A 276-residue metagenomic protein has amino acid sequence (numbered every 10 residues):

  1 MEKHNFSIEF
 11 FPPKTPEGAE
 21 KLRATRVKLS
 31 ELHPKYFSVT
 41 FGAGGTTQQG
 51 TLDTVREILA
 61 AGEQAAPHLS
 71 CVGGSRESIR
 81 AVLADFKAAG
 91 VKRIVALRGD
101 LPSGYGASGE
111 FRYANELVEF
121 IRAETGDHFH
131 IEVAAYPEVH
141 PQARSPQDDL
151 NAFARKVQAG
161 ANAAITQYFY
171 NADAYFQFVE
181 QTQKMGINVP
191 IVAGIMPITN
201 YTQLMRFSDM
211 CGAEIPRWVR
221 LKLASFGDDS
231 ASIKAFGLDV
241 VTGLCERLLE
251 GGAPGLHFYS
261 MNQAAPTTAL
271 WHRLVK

Functional and structural regions predicted by a protein language model:
M1, R26-E31, L52-G62, L83-V91 (+3 more regions): Acidic (Asp/Glu)-rich catalytic clusters
E2-N5, H33-Y36, A61-A65, G90-K92 (+4 more regions): Short, well-ordered coil/turn segments that N-cap beta-strands
N5-K21, A43, A65-E77, H130-D148 (+1 more regions): Active-site mouth loops of central-metabolism enzymes
E9, F37, F86, K156 (+3 more regions): Conserved, mostly hydrophobic/aromatic
P16-L29, T51, R76-A84, S145-R155 (+1 more regions): Short, acidic/polar
E17, G109-Y136, M185-L238, G243 (+1 more regions): Active-site pocket-lining/capping segments in soluble small-molecule metabolic enzymes
E17-A19, G45-E57, S75-V82, D100-I121 (+3 more regions): Active-site-adjacent beta->alpha loops and helix N-cap segments on the catalytic face of soluble alpha/beta enzymes
Y36-T47, L69-C71, V95-L97, N162-N171 (+2 more regions): Catalytic beta/alpha-barrel core
